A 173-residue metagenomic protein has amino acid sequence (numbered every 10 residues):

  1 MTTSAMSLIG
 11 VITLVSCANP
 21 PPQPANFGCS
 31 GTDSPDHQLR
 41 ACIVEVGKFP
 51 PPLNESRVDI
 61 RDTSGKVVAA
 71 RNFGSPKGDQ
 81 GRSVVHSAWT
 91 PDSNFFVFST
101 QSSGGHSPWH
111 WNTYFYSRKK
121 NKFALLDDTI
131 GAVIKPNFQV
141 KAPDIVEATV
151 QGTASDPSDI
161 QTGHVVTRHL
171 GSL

Functional and structural regions predicted by a protein language model:
S4-V15: Bacterial N-terminal signal peptides
C17-D33, V46-F49, Y116-L173: Acidic, small-residue rich beta-repeat scaffolds with periodic aromatic anchors
P35-D36, P91-D92: Residue-level detector of Asp-centered blade-edge/turn motifs that repeat once per structural unit in beta-propeller
F49-N54, G105-H110, S158-Q161: Short, solvent-exposed loop/turn segments at conserved positions within beta-propeller repeat blades
V68-G78, K122-D127: A short beta-strand motif characteristic of beta-propeller blades
P76-R82, V133-P136: Short glycine-/Asp-/Thr-/Trp-enriched loop segments that recur within the blades of beta-propeller repeat domains
F95-S102, H106-D128: Long, charged/polar, surface-exposed segments that mediate recognition or autoinhibition
